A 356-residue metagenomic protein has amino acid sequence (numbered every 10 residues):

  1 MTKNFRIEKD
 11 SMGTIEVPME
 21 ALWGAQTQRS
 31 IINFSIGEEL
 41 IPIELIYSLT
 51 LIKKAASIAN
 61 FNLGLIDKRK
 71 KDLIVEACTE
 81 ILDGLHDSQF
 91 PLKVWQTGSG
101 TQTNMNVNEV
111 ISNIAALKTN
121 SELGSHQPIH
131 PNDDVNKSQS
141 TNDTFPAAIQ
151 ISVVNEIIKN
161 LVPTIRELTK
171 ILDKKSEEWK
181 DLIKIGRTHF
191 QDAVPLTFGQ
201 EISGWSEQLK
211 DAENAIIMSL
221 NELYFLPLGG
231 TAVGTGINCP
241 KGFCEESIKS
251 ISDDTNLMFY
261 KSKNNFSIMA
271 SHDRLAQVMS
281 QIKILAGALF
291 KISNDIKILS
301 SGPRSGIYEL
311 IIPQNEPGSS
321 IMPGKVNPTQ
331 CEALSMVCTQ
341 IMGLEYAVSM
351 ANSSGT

Functional and structural regions predicted by a protein language model:
M1-T356: Conserved, well-structured ligand/cofactor-binding cores
